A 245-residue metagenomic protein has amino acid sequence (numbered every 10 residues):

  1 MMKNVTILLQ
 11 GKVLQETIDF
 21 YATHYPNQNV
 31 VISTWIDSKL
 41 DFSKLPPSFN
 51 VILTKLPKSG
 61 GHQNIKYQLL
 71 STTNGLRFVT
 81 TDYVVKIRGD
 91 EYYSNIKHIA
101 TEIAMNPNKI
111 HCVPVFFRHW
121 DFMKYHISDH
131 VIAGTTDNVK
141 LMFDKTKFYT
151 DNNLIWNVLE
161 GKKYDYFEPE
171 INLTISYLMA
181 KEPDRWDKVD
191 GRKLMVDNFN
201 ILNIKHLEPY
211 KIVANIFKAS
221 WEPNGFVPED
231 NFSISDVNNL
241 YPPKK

Functional and structural regions predicted by a protein language model:
M1-E16: N-proximal low-complexity "stem/linker" segments adjacent to membrane-targeting elements
K3-T6, H24-I32, S48-F49: Short loop->beta transition adjacent to catalytic acidic/histidine clusters or analogous donor-positioning motifs
K12-Q15, T34-D41, V115-W120: Short, polar loop motifs at secondary-structure junctions
V13-Y25: Short, well-formed alpha-helical segments that are part of the catalytic scaffolds of diverse glycosyltransferases
S33-F78: Active-site-proximal specificity loops/subdomain of glycosyltransferases
V84: Short aromatic/hydrophobic "clamp" motif used to bind/position activated sugar donors
I87-E91: Short acidic donor-binding/metal-coordinating loop in glycosyltransferase active sites
Y93-I96, T101, I110-P243: Catalytic core and acceptor-binding pocket of nucleotide-sugar-dependent glycosyltransferases
